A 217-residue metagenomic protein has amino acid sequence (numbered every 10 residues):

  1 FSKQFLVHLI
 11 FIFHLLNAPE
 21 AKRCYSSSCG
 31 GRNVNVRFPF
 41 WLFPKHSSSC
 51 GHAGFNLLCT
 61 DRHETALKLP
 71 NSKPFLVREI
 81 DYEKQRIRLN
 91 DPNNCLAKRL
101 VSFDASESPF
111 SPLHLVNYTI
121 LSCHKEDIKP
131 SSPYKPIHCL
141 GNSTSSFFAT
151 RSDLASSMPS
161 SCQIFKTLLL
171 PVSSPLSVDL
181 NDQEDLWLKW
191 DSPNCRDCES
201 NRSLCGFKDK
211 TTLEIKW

Functional and structural regions predicted by a protein language model:
S2-W217: Extracellular/lumenal glycoprotein segments
